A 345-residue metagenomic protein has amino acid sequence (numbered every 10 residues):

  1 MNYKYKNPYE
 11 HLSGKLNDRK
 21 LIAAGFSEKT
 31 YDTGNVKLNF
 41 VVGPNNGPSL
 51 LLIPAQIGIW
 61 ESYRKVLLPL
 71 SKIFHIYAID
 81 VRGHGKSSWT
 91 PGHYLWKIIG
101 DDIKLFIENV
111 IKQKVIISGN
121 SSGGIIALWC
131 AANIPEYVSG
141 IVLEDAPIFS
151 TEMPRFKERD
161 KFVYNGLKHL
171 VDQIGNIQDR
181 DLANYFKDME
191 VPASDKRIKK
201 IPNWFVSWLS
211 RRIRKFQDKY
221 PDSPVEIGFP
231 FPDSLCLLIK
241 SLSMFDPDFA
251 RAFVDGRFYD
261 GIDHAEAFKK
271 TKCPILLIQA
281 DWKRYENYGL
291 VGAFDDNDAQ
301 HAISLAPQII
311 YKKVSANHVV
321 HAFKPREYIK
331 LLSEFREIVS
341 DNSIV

Functional and structural regions predicted by a protein language model:
M1-K29: An N-terminal hydrophobic leader/cap segment in hydrolases
V36, V41-K86: Conserved HGGG/HGGXW glycine-rich cap/lid loop of the alpha/beta-hydrolase fold
A78-S118, S122, P154, D160 (+1 more regions): Active-site loop/oxyanion-hole signature of alpha/beta-hydrolase fold enzymes
Q113-K157: Conserved hydrolase catalytic core segment
V142-I201: Flexible "cap/lid" loop of the alpha/beta hydrolase fold
K196-E266, W282: Hydrophobic, aromatic-rich cap/lid helix
K270-S315: Conserved loop-alpha-helix segment in the C-terminal half of the alpha/beta-hydrolase fold that carries the catalytic
S304-V345: Catalytic active-site module of serine/aspartate enzymes centered on a nucleophile-bearing elbow/loop
